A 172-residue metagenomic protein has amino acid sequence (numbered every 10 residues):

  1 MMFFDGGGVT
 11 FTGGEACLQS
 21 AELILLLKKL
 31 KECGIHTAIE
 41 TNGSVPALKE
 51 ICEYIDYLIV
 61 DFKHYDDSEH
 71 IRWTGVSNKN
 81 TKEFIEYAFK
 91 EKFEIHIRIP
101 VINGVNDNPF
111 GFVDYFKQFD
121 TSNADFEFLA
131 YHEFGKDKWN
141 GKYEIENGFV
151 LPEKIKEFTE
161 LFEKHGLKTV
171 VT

Functional and structural regions predicted by a protein language model:
M2-G8, G13, C17-N140: Conserved AdoMet/S-adenosylmethionine-binding subsite of the radical SAM
I24, K82, E153-K156, E160: Residue-level marker for well-ordered alpha-helical positions
I71-W73, E146-K156: A short acidic, glycine-rich active-site loop that binds or catalyzes chemistry on phosphate/adenosine moieties
F116, F126, K154, T169-T172: A broadly tuned "polar low-complexity/structure-edge" signature
F158-T172: A cross-taxonomic marker for long C-terminal extensions/tails that follow the last structured domain
